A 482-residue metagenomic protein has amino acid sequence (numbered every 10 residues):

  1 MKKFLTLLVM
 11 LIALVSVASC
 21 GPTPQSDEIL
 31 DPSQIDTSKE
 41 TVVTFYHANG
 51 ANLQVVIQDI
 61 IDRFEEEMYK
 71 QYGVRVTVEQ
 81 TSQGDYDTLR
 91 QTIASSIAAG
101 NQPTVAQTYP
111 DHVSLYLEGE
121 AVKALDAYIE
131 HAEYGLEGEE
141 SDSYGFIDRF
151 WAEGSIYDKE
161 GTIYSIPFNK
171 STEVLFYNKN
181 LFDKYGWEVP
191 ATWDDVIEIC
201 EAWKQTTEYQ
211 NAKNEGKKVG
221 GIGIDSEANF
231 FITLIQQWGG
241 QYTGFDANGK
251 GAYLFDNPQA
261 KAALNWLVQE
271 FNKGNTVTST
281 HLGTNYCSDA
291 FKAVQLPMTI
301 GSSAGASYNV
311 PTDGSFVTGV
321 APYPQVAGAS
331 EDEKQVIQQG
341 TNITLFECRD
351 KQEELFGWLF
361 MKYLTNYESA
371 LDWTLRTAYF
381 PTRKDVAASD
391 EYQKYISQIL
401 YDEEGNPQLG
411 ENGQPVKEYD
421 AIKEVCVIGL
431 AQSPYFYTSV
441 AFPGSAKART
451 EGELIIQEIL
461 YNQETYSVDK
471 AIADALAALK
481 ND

Functional and structural regions predicted by a protein language model:
M1-V42, A473-D482: Short, low-complexity disordered leader/linker segments with a strong preference for bacterial N-terminal type II
D31, P110-T172, K213-E215, L234-Q236 (+3 more regions): Hinge/lid segment of periplasmic solute-binding proteins
K70-R149, N180-A191, S288-A290, P297-M298 (+1 more regions): Extracytoplasmic "Venus flytrap"/periplasmic binding protein-like
Y72-V74, A99, T162, Y185 (+3 more regions): Extracytoplasmic/periplasmic substrate-recognition and gating elements
D126-F146, K213-N214, G220-I222, G240-A262 (+5 more regions): Short, solvent-exposed loop/beta-turn-alpha elements that line the ligand-binding surface or hinge of extracytoplasmic
E153-F168, E173, I197-A252, V268 (+1 more regions): Extracytoplasmic/periplasmic solute-binding protein
D183, E403-D482: Conserved C-terminal helix/tail region of periplasmic/extracytoplasmic solute-binding proteins
C200-E201, N248-H281, Y323: Glycine-centered hinge/linker elements that transmit conformational signals in sensory and ligand-binding systems
